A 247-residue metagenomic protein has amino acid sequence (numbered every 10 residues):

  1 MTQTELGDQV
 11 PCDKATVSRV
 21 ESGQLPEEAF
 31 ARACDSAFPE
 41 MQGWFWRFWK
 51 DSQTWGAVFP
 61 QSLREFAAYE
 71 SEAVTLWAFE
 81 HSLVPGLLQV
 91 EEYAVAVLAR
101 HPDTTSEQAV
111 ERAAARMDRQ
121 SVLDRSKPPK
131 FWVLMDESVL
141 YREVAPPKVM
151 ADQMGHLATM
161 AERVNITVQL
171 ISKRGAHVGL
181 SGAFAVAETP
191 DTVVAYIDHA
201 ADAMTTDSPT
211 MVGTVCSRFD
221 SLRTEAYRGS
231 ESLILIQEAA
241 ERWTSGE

Functional and structural regions predicted by a protein language model:
M1-S52: Basic, Lys/Arg-rich alpha-helical nucleic-acid-recognition elements, primarily the DNA-binding modules of transcription
E5-G7, T16-R19, V58-F59, Y69 (+1 more regions): Short, flexible segments with low predicted structural confidence
Q9-C12, S62-L63, L134-E137: A short alpha-helix capping/helix-coil boundary motif
D13, R19, Y69-E72, E80 (+1 more regions): Preference for short coil/turn "hinge" residues that link or interrupt alpha-helices
G23-Q24, C34, D51-S52, S62 (+4 more regions): Flexible domain-boundary/linker segments
P26, C34, S62-E65, T75 (+2 more regions): A general marker of short, structured functional hotspots
G43-F79, S181: Short, charged recognition helix plus adjacent turn of helix-turn-helix-like nucleic-acid-binding domains
T75, F79-E247: Hydrophobic protein-protein interaction segments
